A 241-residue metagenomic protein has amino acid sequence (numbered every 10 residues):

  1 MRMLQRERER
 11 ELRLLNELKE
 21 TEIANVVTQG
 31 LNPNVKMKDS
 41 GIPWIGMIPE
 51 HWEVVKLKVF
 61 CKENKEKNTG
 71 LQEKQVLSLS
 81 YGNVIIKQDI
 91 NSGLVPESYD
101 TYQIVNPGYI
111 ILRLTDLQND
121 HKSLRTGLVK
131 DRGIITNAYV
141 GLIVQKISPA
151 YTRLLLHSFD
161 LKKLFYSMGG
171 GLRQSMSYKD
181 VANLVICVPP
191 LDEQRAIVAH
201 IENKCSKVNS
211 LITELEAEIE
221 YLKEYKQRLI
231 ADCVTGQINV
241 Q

Functional and structural regions predicted by a protein language model:
M1-V35, V185-Q241: Amphipathic alpha-helical coiled-coil/heptad-repeat segments
D39, G133-A138, G170-R195: A short glycine-rich beta-alpha junction/loop motif
S40-N68, N183, C187, R195: Non-catalytic DNA-recognition/assembly elements of restriction-modification systems
G41, V55-I110: Sequence-specific dsDNA recognition surfaces
I48, L128-V129, V144, I186-V188: Hydrophobic residues in beta-strands and at strand termini
F60-C61, S80-Y81, L156, D160 (+1 more regions): Hydrophobic aliphatic residues
Q103-L161, M168, S177: A short beta-sheet element
